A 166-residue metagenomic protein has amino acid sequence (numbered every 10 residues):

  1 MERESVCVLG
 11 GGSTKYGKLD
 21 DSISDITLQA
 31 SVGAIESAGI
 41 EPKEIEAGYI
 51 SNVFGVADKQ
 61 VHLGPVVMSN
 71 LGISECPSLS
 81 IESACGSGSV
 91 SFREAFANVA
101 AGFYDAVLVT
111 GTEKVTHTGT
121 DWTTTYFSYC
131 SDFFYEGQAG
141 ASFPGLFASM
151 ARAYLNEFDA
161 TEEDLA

Functional and structural regions predicted by a protein language model:
M1-P77, T112-A166: Conserved "HGTGT" condensation-loop signature of ketosynthase/thiolase-family condensing enzymes that catalyze
S5-C7, G12, S83, A97 (+1 more regions): Short, flexible coil/turn micro-motifs enriched in small/turn-prone residues
I73-E94: Aromatic/His-enriched, Gly/Pro-containing loop or helix-boundary segments that lie immediately adjacent to catalytic
F96-T110, G119-W122: Hydrophobic or amphipathic alpha-helical targeting/insertion segments
